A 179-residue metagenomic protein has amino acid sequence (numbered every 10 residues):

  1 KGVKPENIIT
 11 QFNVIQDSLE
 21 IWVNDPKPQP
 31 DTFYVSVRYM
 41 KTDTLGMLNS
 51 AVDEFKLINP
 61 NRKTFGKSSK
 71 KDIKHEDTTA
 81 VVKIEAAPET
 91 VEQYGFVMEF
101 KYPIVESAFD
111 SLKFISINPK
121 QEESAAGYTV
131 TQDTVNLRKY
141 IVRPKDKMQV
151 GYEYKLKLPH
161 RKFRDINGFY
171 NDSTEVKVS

Functional and structural regions predicted by a protein language model:
K1-S179: N-terminal targeting or signal-anchor segments and their processing/structural boundaries
